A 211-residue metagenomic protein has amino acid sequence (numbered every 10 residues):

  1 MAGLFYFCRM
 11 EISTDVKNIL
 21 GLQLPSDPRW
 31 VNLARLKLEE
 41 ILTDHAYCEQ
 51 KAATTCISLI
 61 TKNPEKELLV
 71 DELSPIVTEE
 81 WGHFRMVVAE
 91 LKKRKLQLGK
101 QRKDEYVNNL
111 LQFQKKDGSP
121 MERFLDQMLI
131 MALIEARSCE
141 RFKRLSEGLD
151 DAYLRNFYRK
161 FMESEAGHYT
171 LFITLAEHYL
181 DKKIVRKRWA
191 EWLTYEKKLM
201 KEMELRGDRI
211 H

Functional and structural regions predicted by a protein language model:
M1-R9: N-terminal amphipathic/basic-hydrophobic helices that include classical n-h-c signal peptides and signal-anchor
M10-H211: Non-heme di-metal
